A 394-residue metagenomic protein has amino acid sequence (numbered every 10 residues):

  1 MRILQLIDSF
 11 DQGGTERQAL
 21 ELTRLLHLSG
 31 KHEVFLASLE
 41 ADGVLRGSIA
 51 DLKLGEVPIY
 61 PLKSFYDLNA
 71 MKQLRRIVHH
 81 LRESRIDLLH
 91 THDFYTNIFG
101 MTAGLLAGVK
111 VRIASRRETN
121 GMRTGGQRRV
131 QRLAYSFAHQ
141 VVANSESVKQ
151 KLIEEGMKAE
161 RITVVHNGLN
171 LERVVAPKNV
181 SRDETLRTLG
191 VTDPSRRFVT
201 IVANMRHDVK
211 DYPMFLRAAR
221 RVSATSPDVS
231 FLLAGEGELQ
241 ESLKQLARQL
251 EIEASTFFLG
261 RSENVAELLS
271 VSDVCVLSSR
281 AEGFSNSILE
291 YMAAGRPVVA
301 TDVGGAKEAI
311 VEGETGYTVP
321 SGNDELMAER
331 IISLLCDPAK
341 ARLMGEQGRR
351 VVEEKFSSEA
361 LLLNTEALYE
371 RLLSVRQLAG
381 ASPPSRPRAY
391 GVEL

Functional and structural regions predicted by a protein language model:
Q5-K72, K151, E238-Q240: N-terminal strand-loop element at the rim of the active site of nucleotide-sugar-dependent glycosyltransferases
E16-R24, R197, I201, R206-A224 (+4 more regions): A conserved mid-protein helix/loop that constitutes part of the nucleotide-sugar donor-binding site
S38, P297-A300, I310: Short hydrophobic beta-strand element within catalytic cores of glycosyltransferases and related nucleotide-activated
G47-A50, V175-T192, G380: A short helix/loop element that forms part of the nucleotide-sugar donor recognition site in Leloir-type
V111-A143, Q150, E155-M157: A conserved, positively charged/aromatic
R261, R280: Aromatic "clamp/platform" in nucleotide-sugar-dependent glycosyltransferases that forms part of the donor/acceptor
E312-G313, Y317-D324, S333-A339: Conserved acidic donor-binding segment of nucleotide-sugar-dependent glycosyltransferases
L326, S333, K340-K355, L361-A367: A short, well-ordered alpha-helix in the C-terminal region of glycosyltransferases
